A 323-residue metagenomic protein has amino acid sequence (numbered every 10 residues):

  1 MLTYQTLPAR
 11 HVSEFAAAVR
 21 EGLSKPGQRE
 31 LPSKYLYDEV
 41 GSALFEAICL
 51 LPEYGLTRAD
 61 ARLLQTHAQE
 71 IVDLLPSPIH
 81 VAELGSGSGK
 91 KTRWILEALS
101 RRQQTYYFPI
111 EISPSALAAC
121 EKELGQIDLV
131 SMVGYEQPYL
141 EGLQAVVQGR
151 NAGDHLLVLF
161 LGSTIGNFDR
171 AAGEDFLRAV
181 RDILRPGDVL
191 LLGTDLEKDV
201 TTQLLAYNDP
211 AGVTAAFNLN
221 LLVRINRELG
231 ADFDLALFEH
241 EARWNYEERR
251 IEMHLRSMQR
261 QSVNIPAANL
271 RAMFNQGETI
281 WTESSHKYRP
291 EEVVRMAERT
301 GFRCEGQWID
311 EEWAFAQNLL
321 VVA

Functional and structural regions predicted by a protein language model:
M1-Y35, S42: N-terminal auxiliary segments of SAM/dcSAM-dependent transferases
Q28-P78: Class I SAM-dependent methyltransferase Rossmann-like catalytic core, especially the SAM/SAH-binding loop
P78-G87: Conserved class I S-adenosyl-L-methionine
S88-R102: Conserved SAM-binding loop of SAM-dependent methyltransferases across substrates and taxa, primarily the Class I
I110-S115: Conserved SAM/SAH-binding beta-strand->alpha-helix loop
N167-A179: A short, conserved alpha-helix within the catalytic core of class I
D182-D199: Conserved beta-strand signature within the Rossmann-like core of class I S-adenosyl-L-methionine
Q203-H286, P290, V294-T300: Substrate-binding/catalytic lobe of Class I Rossmann-like enzymes that use SAM or dcSAM, i.e., the mid-to-C-terminal
